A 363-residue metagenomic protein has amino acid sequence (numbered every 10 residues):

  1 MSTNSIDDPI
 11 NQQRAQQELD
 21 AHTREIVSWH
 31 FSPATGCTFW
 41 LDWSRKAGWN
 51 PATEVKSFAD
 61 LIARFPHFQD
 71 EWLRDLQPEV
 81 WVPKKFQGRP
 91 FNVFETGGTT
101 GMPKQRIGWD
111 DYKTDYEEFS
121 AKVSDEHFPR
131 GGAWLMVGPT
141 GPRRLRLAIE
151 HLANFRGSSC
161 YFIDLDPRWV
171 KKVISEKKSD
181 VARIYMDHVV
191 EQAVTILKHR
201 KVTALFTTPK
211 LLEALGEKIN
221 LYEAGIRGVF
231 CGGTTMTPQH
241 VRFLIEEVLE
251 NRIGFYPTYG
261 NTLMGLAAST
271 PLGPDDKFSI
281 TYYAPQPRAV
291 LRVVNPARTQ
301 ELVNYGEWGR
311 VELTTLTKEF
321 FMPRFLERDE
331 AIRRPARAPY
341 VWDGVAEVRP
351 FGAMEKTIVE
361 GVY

Functional and structural regions predicted by a protein language model:
M1-E95, G101-A133, G138-P142, F155 (+3 more regions): Nucleotide 5′-phosphate-binding alpha/beta core
S2-W29, N154-Y363: Active-site glycine/GP-rich loop and adjacent strand/helix microenvironment that borders small-molecule binding pockets
G36, G48, G97-G101, R146 (+3 more regions): Glycine-centered flexibility sites
W40-W43, A47, K113, H151 (+3 more regions): Flexible domain-boundary/linker segments
Q105, L145-R146, R324: Alpha-helix N-cap/helix-start motif
T114, R143-R144, P238, F321: Loop/helix-junction capping segments adjacent to catalytic residues or to phosphate/diphosphate-binding pockets
R143-H151: Short flanking/linker segments adjacent to small metal-binding domains or redox-active Cys/His motifs
